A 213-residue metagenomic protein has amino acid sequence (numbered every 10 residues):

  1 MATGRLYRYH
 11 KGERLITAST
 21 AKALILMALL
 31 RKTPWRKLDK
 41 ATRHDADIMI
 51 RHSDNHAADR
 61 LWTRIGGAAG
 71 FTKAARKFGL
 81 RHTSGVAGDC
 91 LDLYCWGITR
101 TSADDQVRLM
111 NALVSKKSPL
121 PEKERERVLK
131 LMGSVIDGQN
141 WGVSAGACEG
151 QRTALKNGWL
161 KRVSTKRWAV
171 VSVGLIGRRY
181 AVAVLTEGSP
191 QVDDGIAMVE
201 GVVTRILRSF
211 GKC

Functional and structural regions predicted by a protein language model:
M1-A2, L29, I50-D54, L61-I65 (+5 more regions): Active-site-proximal beta-strand/loop segments in catalytic clefts of secreted hydrolases
G4, R14-L38, M49, V182: Active-site SXXK
G4-K11, T153: Amphipathic coiled-coil signal-relay and dimerization helices
L6, V114-V135, T165-C213: Structured C-terminal helix/loop/strand segments within mature extracytoplasmic catalytic/sensor domains
Y9-I16, K32-R36, H44-I48, H56-R64 (+3 more regions): Second-shell loop/turn segments in exported
A21, I25, A41-A46, S53-L61 (+4 more regions): Stable alpha-helical elements in mature extracytoplasmic
W62-P119: Mid-domain, small-residue-enriched loop/turn segments at the edges of structured enzyme/sensor domains
W96-K161: A conserved catalytic-loop motif detector
